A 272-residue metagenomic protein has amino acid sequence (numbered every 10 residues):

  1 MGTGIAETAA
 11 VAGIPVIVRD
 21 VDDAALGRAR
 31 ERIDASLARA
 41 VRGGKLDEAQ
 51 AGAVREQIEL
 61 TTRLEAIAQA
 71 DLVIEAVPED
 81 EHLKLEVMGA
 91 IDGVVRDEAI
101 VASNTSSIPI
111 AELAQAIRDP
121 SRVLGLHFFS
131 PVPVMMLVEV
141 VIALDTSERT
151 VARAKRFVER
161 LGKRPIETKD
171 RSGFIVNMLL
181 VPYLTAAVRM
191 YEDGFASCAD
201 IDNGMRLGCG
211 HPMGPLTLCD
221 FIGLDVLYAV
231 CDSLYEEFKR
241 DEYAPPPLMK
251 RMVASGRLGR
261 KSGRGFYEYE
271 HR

Functional and structural regions predicted by a protein language model:
M1-S36, G43, V94: NAD(P)+-binding Rossmann beta1-loop-alpha1 motif at the extreme N-terminus of oxidoreductases
A12, R149-A152, E159-D170, E192-D193 (+1 more regions): NAD(P)-dependent Rossmann-like dehydrogenase/reductase catalytic/cofactor-binding core
I17, K163, N177-T185: Structural/interface elements that position substrates and couple domains in central-metabolism enzymes
A38-E56: Short mixed-charge
T62-V123: Rossmann-fold NAD(P) dinucleotide-binding segment
I100-D170, F174-M178: Rossmann-fold dinucleotide-binding core
